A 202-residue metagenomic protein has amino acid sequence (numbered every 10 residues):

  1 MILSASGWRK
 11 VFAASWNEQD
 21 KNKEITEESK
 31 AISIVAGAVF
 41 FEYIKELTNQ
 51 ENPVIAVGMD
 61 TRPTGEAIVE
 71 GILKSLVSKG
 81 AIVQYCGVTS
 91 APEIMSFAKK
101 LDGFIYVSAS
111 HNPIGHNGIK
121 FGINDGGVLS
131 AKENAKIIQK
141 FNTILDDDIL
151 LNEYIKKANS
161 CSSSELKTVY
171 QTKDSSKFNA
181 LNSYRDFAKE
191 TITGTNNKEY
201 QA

Functional and structural regions predicted by a protein language model:
M1, V11, N117-A202: Gly/Ser/Thr-enriched, mixed-charge loops and adjacent short helices that form phosphate/oxyanion-binding elements
M1-V35: Positively charged, low-complexity intrinsically disordered leader regions
S6, I94, A188: A residue-level signal for conserved active-site and pocket-lining positions in enzyme catalytic cores
W16-E27, L47-E51, S175-K177, N196-Y200: Intrinsically disordered, low-complexity coil segments
E24, F41, L47-V128: Ferredoxin-reductase
I25-F41, S90, K173-T193: Phosphate/oxyanion-binding active-site loops and adjacent basic polyanion-contact surfaces
I34-I55, T191-Q201: Glycine-rich phosphate/diphosphate-binding loops that line cofactor/substrate pockets in enzymes
